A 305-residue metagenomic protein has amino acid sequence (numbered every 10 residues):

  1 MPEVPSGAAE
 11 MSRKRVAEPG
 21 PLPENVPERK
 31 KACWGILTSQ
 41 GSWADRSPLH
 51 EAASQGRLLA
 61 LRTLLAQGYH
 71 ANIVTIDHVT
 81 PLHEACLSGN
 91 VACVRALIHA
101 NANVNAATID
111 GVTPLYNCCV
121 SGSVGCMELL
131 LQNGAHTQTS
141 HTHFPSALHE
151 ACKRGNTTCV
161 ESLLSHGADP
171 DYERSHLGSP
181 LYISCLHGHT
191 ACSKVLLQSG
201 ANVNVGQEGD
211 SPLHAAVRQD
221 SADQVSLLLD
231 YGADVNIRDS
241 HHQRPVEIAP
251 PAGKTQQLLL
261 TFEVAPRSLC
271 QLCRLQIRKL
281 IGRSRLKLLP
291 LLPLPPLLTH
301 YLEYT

Functional and structural regions predicted by a protein language model:
P2-P27, Y231, N236-T305: Cullin-RING E3 adaptor/co-adaptor recruitment helices
A44, I76-D77, I109-D110, T142-F144 (+3 more regions): Ankyrin repeat start-site detector
